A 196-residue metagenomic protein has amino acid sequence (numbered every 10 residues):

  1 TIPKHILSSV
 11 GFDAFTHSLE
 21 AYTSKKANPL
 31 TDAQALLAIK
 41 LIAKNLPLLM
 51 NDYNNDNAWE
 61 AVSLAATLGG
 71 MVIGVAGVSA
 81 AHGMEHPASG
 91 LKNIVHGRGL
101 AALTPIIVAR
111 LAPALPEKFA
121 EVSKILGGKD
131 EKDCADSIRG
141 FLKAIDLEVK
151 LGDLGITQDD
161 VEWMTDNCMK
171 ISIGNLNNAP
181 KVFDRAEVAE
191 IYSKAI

Functional and structural regions predicted by a protein language model:
T1-A76, P180: Carboxylate- and glycine-rich phosphate/diphosphate-binding segment that chelates Mg2+/Mn2+
H5, D32, G74, N93-I94 (+4 more regions): Hydrophobic alpha-helical scaffolding
F12, I39, A81, L100-A101 (+2 more regions): A general structural signal for well-ordered alpha-helical segments in protein cores
A35, W59-V62, F119, V161 (+1 more regions): Hydrophobic packing residues in well-ordered alpha-helices of helical domains and bundles
T67-L100, I173-N175: Glycine-rich phosphate/pyrophosphate-binding beta-alpha loops
N93-D153: Active-site pocket-lining segment
G127-I196: C-terminal charged capping/lid subdomain of soluble metabolic enzymes
